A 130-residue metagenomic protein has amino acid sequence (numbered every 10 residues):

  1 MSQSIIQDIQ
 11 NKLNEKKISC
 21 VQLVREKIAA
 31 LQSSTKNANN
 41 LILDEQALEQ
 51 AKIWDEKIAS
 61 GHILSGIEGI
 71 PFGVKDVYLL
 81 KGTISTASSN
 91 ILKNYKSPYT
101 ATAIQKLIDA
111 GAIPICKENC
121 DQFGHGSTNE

Functional and structural regions predicted by a protein language model:
M1-K96, D121-H125: Short, well-ordered alpha-helical
S97-E130: Short glycine/serine-rich loop segments
